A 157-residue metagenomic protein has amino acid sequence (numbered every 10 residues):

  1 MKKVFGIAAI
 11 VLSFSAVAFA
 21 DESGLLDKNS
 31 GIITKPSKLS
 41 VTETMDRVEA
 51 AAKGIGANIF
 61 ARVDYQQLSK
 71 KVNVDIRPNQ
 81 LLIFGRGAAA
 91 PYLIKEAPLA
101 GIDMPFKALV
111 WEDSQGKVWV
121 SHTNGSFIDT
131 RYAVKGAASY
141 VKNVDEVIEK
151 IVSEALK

Functional and structural regions predicted by a protein language model:
M1-V4: Positively charged n-region of N-terminal signal peptides that target proteins for export
S13-A18: N-terminal signal peptide c-region/cleavage motif recognized by signal peptidases
A20-G56: Terminal, regulation- and interaction-focused segments at domain boundaries
K38-E43, F60, K135-K142: Soluble non-cytosolic domains of exported or imported proteins
T42-M45, E49, Q66, D145 (+1 more regions): Extracytoplasmic/secreted envelope proteins and their assembly/folding machinery, especially bacterial periplasmic
E49, K53-I55, F60-F106, V110: Compact, glycine-rich, soluble single-domain proteins
K107-V134: Beta-strand/loop substructures that line and gate deep hydrophobic ligand-binding cavities in soluble
S126-K157: C-terminal partner/receptor-binding element of secreted or periplasmic proteins
